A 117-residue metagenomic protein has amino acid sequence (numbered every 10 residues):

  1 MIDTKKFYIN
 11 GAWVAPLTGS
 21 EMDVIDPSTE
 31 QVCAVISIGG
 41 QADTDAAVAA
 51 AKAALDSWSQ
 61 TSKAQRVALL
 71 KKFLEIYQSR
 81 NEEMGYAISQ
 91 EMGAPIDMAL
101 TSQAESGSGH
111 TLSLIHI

Functional and structural regions predicted by a protein language model:
M1-I115: N-terminal Rossmann-like NAD(P)+-binding subdomain of aldehyde/semialdehyde dehydrogenases
